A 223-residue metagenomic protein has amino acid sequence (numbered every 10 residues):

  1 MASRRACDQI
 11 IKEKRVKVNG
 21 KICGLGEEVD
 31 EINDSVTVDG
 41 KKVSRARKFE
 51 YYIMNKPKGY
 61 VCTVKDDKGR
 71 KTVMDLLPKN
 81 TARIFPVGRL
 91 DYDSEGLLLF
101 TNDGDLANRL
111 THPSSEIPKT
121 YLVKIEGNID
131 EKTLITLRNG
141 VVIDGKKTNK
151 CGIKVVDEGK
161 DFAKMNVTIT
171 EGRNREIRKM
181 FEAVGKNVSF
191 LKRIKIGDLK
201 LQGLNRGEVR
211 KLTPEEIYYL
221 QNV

Functional and structural regions predicted by a protein language model:
M1-V223: Basic, flexible Lys/Arg- and Gly-enriched helix-loop patches that mediate nucleic-acid binding at interfaces with rRNA
